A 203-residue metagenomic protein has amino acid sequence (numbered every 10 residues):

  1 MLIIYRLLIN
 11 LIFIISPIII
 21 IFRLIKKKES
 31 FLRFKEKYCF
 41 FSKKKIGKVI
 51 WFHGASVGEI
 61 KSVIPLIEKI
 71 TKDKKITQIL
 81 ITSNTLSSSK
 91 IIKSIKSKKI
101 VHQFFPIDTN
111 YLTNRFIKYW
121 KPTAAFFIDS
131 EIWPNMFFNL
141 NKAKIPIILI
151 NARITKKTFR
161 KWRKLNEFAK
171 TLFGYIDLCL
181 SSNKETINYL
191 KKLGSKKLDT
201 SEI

Functional and structural regions predicted by a protein language model:
M1-L8, I12-F22: Membrane-interacting alpha-helical segments
P17-I203: Active-site and donor-binding regions of nucleotide-sugar-utilizing enzymes
